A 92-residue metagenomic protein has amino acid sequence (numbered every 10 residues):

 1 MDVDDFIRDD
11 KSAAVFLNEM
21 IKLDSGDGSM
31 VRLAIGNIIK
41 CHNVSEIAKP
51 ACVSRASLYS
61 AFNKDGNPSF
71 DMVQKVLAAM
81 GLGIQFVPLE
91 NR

Functional and structural regions predicted by a protein language model:
M1-L33: N-terminal flexible/basic segments that precede or flank functional cores
G26-E46: Short, contiguous, helix-prone interaction/anchoring segments in small proteins
M30, P68-D71: Charged, alpha-helix-enriched surfaces in structured cytosolic catalytic cores of large nucleotide-utilizing machines
K40-S60: Short alpha-helical DNA-recognition segment
N63-K64: Residue-level detection of the helix-turn-helix DNA-binding "recognition helix"
F70-V87: DNA major-groove recognition helix of helix-turn-helix/homeodomain DNA-binding modules
R92: Long, contiguous binding/interaction regions
